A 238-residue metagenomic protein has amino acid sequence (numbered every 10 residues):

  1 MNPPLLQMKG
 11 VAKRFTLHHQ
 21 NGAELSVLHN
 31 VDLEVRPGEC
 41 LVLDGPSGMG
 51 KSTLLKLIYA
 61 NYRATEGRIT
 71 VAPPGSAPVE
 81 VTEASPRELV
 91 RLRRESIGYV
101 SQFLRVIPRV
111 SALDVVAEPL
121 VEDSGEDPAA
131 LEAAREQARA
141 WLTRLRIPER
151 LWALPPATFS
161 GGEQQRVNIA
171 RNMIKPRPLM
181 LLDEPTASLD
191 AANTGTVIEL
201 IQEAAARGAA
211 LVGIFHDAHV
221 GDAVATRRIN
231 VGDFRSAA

Functional and structural regions predicted by a protein language model:
Y59: Helix-to-loop junction immediately C-terminal to a conserved catalytic motif
A77-E80, A130-R150: Conserved ABC ATPase "signature" region
A77-G98: ABC ATPase NBD coupling module
F103, V110-G125: Q-loop/switch helix immediately C-terminal to the Walker
P155-F159, E163: Conserved ABC ATPase signature
I169: Hydrophobic anchor residue at the start of the ABC signature
N172-M173: ABC ATPase C-loop
M180-E184: Catalytic Walker B motif of ABC-type/P-loop ATPase nucleotide-binding domains
